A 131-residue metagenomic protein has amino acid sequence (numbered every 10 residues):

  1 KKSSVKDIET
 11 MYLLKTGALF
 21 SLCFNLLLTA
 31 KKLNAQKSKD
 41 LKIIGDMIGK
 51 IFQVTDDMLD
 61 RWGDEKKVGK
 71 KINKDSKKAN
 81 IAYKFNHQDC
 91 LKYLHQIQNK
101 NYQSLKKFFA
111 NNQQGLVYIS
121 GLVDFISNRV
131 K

Functional and structural regions predicted by a protein language model:
K1-K131: All-alpha prenyltransferase/terpene-synthase fold signal
